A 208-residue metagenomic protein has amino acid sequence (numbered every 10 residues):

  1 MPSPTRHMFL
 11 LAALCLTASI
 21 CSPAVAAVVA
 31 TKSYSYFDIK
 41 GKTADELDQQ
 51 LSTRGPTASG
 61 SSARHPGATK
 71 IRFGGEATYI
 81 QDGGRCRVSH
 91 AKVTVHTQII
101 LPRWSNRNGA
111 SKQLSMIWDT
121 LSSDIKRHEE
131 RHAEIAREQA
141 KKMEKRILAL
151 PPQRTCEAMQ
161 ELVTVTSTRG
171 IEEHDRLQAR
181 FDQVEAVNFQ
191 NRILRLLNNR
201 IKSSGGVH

Functional and structural regions predicted by a protein language model:
M1-L11: Bacterial N-terminal signal peptides that target proteins for export
L10-I20: Bacterial N-terminal signal peptides
C21-A26: Sec/Tat signal peptide C-region and signal peptidase I cleavage site
V29-G109, Q153-H208: Metalloprotease/metallohydrolase-associated module, dominated by Zn2+-dependent proteases
C86, H90, H96-M143: Mid-length scaffold segments of soluble, non-membrane domains
D124, H132-Q153, E173, L177-V184 (+1 more regions): Structured segments of extracytoplasmic/periplasmic soluble domains in secreted or envelope-associated proteins
